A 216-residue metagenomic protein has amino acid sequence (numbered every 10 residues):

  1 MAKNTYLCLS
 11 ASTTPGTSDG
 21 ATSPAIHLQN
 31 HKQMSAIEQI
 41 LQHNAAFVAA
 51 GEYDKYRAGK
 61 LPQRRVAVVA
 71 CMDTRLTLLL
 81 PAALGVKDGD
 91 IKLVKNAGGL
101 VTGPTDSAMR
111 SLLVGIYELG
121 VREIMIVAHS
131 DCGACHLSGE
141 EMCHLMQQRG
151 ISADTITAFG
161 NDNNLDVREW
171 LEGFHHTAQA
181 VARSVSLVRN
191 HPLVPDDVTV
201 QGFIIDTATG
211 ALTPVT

Functional and structural regions predicted by a protein language model:
M1-Q33: N-terminal amphipathic/basic-hydrophobic helices that include classical n-h-c signal peptides and signal-anchor
L28, K32-R64, G99-P104, I116-L119 (+1 more regions): Divalent-metal-activated hydrolytic enzyme cores
A50, D54-M109: Conserved beta-strand-loop surface patch within small alpha/beta domains used for substrate/adaptor or ligand engagement
V69-C71, K95, V127-H129, F203-D206: Short beta-strand segments
D73-R75, S130-A134: Gly/Ser/Thr-rich loops at beta-strand to alpha-helix junctions that form or flank small-molecule/cofactor-binding
R110-I116: Short secondary-structure capping micro-motifs at structural edges
Y117-H129: Ordered, amphipathic secondary-structure segments that act as subunit-interaction surfaces in large macromolecular
